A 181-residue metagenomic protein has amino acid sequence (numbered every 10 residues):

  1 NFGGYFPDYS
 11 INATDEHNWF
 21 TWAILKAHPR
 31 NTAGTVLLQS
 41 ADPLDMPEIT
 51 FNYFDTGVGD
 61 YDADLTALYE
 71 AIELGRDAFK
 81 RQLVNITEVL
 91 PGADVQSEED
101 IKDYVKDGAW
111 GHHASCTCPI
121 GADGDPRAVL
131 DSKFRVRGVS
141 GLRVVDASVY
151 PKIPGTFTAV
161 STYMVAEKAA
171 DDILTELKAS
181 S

Functional and structural regions predicted by a protein language model:
N1-S161, A169-S181: FAD-dependent oxidoreductase catalytic-site/capping-region signature
